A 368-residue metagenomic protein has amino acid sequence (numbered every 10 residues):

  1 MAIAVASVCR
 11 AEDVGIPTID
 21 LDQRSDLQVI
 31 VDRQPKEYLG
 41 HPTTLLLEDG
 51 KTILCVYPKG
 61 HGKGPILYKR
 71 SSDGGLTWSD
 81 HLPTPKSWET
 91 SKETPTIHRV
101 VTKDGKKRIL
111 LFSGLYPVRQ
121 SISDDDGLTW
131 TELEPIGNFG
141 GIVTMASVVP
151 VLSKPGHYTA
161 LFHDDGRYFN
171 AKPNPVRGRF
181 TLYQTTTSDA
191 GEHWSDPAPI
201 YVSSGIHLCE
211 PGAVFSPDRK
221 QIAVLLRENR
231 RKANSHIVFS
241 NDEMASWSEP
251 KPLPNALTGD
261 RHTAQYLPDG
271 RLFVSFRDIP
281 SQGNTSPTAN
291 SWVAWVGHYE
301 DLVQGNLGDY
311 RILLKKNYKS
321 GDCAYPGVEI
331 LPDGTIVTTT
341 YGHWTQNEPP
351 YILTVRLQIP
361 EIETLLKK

Functional and structural regions predicted by a protein language model:
M1-A6: Bacterial N-terminal signal peptides
V8-R10: Sec/Tat signal peptide C-region and signal peptidase I cleavage site
E12-K368: Asp-box/BNR beta-propeller blade signature and adjacent active/binding-site loops in extracellular glycan-interacting
